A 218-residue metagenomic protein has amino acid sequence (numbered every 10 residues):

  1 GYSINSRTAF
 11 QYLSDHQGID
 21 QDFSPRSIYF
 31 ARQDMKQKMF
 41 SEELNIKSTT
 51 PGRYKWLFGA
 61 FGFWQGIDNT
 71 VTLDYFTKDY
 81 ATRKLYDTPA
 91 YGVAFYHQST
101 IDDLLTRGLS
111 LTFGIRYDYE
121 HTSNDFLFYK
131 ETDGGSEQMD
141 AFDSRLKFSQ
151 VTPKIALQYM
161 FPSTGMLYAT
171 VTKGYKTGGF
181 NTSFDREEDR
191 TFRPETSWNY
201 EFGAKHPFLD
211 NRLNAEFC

Functional and structural regions predicted by a protein language model:
G1, I19, P25-S41, R83-A90 (+3 more regions): Outer-membrane beta-barrel proteins
G1, M35-N45, A90-Y96, S110 (+3 more regions): Transmembrane beta-barrel architecture of outer-membrane proteins
G1-L57, F63-Q65, N214: Outer-membrane beta-barrel domain signature, strongest for Gram-negative TonB-dependent receptors and also present
Y2-I4, L44, G52-W56, R107-L111 (+3 more regions): Outer-envelope beta-barrel architecture signal
S3-D22, M160, G165-K176, T191-C218: Membrane-embedded beta-barrel scaffold of Gram-negative outer-membrane proteins
Q11, D20-Y29, T72-A81, L127-E137 (+1 more regions): Flexible, surface-exposed loop regions and adjacent strand-edge segments of Gram-negative outer-membrane beta-barrel
K38, I46-T49, S99-D103, S149 (+4 more regions): Residue-level signature of outer-membrane beta-barrel architecture
L57, G62-P162: Signature of Gram-negative outer-membrane beta-barrel scaffolds
